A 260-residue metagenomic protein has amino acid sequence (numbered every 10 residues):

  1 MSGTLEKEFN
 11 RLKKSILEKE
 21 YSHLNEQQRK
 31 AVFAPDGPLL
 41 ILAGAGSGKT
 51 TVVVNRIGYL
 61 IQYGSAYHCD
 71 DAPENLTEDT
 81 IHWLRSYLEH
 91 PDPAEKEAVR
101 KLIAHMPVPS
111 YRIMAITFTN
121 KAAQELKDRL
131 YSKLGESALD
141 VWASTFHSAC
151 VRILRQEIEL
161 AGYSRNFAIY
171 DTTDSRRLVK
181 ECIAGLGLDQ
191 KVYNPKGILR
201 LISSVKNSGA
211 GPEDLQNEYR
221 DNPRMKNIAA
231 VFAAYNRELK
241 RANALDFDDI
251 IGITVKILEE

Functional and structural regions predicted by a protein language model:
S2-E18, D36-P38, G58-E260: A basic/glycine-biased coupling hinge at the interface between accessory DNA-binding modules
Y21, G48-K49, L199: Helix-centric, low-specificity signal for extended rod-like, repetitive segments
S22-Q27: Short helix-coil-helix linker/hinge
Q28-V32: Short alpha-helical "packing" element that flanks the helix-turn-helix/winged-helix DNA-binding module
D36-R56: Walker A/P-loop
